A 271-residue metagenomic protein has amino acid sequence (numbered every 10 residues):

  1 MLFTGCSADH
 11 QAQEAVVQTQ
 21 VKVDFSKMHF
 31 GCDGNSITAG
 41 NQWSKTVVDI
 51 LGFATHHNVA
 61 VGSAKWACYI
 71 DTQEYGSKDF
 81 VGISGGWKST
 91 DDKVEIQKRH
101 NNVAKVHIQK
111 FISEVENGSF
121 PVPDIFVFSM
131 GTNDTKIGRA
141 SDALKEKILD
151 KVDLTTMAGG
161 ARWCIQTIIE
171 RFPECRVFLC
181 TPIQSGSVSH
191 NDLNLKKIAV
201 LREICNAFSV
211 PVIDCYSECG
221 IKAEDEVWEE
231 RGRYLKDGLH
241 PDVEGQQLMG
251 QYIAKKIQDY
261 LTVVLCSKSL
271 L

Functional and structural regions predicted by a protein language model:
T4-G5: C-terminal motif of bacterial Sec signal peptides marking the signal peptidase cleavage site
A12-M28: N-terminal low-complexity, Pro/Thr/Ser-rich intrinsically disordered segments that act as propeptides or flexible
K27-C32, I37-K151: Conserved SGNH/GDSL esterase-like catalytic core that processes O-acyl groups on lipids and polysaccharides
V48, I168, I204-C205: A generic structural signal for well-ordered alpha-helical segments
S129-K136, R162-I198: Active-site segments of SGNH/GDSL-like serine hydrolases that catalyze O-acetyl group transfer/hydrolysis on lipids
K147-T155, V188, H240: The substrate-binding groove and active-site-proximal loops of carbohydrate-active enzymes, especially glycoside
P182-L271: Catalytic His-Asp segment of secreted/periplasmic serine-dependent ester chemistry enzymes
